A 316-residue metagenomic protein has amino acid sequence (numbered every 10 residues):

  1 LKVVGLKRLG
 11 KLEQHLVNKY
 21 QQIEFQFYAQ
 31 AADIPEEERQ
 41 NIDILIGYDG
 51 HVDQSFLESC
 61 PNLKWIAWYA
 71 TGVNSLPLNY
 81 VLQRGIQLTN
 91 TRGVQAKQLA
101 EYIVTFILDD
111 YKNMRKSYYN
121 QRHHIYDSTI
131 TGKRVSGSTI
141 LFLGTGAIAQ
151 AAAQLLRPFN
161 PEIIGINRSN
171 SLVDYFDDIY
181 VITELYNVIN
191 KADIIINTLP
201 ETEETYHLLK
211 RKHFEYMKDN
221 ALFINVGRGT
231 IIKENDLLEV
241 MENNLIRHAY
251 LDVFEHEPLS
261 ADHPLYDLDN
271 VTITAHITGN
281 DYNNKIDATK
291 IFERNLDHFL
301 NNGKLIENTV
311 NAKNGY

Functional and structural regions predicted by a protein language model:
L1-T89, K210-K212: An N-terminal-biased, well-structured beta-alpha scaffold segment characteristic of Rossmann-like dinucleotide-binding
K2, T139, P161-E162: Residues at the starts of beta-strands that form the adenosine-phosphate
F56, N170-P264: Rossmann-like adenosine-cofactor binding region
I86, T91-T139, P158: Phosphate-binding beta-alpha-beta segment of Rossmann-like dinucleotide-binding domains, i.e., the NAD(P)
T145-G146: Glycine-rich Rossmann-fold phosphate-binding loop(s) that bind the pyrophosphate of adenine dinucleotide cofactors
A149-Q150: N-terminal Rossmann-fold NAD(P) dinucleotide-binding loop
F159-Y175: NAD(P)-binding Rossmann-fold cofactor-contacting core
N220, V226-Y316: Rossmann-like dinucleotide-binding domain for NAD(H)/NADP(H)
